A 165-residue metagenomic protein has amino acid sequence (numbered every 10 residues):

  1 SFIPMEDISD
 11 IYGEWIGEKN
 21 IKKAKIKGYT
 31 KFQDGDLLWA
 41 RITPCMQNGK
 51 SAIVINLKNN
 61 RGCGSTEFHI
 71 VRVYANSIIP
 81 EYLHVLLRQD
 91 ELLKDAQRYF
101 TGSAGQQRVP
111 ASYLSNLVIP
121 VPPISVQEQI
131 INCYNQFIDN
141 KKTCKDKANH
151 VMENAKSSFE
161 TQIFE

Functional and structural regions predicted by a protein language model:
S1-K25, G64: DNA target-recognition patches
M5, V73, I119-V121: Hydrophobic residues in beta-strands and at strand termini
K23-I26, L57, S103: Short, solvent-exposed loop/turn positions at domain surfaces that link secondary-structure elements or cap domain
D34, L38-R88: A short beta-sheet element
R61-H69, T101-S125: A short glycine-rich beta-alpha junction/loop motif
H84-E91, D95-G102: Short, positively charged
K94, N116-E165: Amphipathic alpha-helical coiled-coil/heptad-repeat segments
